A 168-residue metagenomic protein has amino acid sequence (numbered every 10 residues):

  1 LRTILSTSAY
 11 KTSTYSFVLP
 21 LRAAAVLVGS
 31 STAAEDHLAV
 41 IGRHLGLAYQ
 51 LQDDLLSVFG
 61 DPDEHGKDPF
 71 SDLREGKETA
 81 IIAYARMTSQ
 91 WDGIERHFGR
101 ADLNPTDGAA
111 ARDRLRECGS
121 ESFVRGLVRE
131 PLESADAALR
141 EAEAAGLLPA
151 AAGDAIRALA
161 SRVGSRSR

Functional and structural regions predicted by a protein language model:
L1-R168: All-alpha prenyltransferase/terpene-synthase fold signal
